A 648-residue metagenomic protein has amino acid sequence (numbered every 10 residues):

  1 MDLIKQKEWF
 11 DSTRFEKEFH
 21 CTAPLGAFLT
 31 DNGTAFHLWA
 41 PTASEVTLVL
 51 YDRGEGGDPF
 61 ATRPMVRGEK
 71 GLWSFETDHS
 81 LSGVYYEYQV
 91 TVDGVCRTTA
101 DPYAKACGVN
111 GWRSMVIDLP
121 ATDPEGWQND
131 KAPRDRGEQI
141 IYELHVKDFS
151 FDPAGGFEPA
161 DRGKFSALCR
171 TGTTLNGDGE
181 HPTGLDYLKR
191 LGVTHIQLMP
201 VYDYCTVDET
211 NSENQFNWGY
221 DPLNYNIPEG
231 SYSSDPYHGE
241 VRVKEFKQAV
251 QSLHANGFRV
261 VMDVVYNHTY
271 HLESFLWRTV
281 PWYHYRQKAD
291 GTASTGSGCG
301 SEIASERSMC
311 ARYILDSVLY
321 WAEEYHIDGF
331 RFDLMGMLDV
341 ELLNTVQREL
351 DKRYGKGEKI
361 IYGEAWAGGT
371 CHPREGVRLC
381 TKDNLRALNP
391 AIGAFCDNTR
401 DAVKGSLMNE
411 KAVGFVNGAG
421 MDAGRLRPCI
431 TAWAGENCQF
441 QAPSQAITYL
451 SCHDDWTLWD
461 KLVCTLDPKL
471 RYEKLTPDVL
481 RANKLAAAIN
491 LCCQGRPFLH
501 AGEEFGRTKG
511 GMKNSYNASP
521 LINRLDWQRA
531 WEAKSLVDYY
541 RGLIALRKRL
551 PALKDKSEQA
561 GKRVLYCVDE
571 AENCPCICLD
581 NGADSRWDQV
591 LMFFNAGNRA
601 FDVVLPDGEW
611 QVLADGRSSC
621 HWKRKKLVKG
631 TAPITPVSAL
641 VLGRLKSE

Functional and structural regions predicted by a protein language model:
M1-D31, P59, R67-R170: The feature marks proteins involved in alpha-glucan
N32-F36: Structural beta-strand segments of beta-rich domains
L38, Y88, L144, L198 (+9 more regions): Conserved, mostly hydrophobic/aromatic
A40, S82-Y86, K625-E648: C-terminal beta-strand-rich structural cap/linker in extracellular carbohydrate-active enzymes
A61-R63, R67, E213, W218-Y220 (+3 more regions): Active-site-proximal helices and loops of the catalytic beta/alpha 8
A104-A154, N398-K474: Glycine-rich phosphate/pyrophosphate-binding loop and adjacent beta-alpha nucleotide/cofactor-binding cores
K147-Y325, M335-I360, C371: Substrate-binding/active-site clefts of carbohydrate-active enzymes
F440-W610: Loop/helix patches that line or flank the sugar-binding groove of alpha-linked glycan CAZymes
